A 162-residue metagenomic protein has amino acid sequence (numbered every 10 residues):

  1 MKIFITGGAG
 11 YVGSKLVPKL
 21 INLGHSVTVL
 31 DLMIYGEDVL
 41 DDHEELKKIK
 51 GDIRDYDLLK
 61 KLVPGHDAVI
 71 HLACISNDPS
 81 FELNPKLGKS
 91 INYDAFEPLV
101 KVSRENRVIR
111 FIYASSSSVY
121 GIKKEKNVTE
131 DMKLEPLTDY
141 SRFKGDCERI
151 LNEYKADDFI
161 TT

Functional and structural regions predicted by a protein language model:
I3-L23: N-terminal Rossmann NAD(P)H-binding glycine-rich loop of SDR-like oxidoreductase domains
K15-K19, V102, I150: Rossmann-fold NAD(P)-dependent oxidoreductase module
H25-I34: Conserved glycine-rich Rossmann-like NAD(P)H-binding loop of the short-chain dehydrogenase/reductase
V39-D41, P79-K86, I122-K126: Conserved catalytic-core motifs of eukaryotic protein kinase domains, centered on the activation segment
E44-D55: Rossmann-fold cofactor-recognition segment
I53-I91: NAD(P)H-binding glycine-rich loop region in Rossmannoid oxidoreductase-like domains and their noncatalytic homologs
H71, E97-T138, F159-T162: Conserved Rossmann-fold NAD(P)-dependent oxidoreductase catalytic core, especially the SDR/UDP-sugar
F143-D146: Active-site helix of classical SDR
